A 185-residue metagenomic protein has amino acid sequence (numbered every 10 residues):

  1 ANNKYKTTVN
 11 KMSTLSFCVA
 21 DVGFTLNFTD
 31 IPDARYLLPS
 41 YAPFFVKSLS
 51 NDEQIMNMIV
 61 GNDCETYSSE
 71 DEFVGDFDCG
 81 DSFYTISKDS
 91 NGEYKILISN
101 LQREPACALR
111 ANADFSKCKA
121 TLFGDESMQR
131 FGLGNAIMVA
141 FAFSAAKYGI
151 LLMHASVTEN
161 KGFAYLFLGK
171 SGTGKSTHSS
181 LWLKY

Functional and structural regions predicted by a protein language model:
Y5-L166, L181-Y185: A noncatalytic interaction/capping subdomain that flanks phosphate/NTP-handling catalytic cores
G169: The Walker A (P-loop) glycine that initiates the GxxxxGKT/S ATP-binding motif of P-loop NTPases
G174: Conserved glycine(s) of the Walker
H178: Hydrophobic positions on the alpha1 helix immediately C-terminal to the Walker A/P-loop
